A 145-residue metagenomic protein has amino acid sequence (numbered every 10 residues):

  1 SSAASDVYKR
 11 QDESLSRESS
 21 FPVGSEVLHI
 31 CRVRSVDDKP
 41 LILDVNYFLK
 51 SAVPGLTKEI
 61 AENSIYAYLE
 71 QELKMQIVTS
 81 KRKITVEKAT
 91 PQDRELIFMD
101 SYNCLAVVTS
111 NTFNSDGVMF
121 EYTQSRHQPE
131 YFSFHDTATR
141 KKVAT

Functional and structural regions predicted by a protein language model:
S1-Y8: Short, small-residue-biased leader/transition segments that mark boundaries at the very start of proteins
S2, C31-R34, S110: Short, cationic motifs built from Arg/Lys/His that form the positively charged side of catalytic pockets
S2, S25, D100: Structured loop/turn residues at beta-strand edges in well-structured enzyme cores
A3, L43, Y122: Conserved catalytic motifs of the protein kinase core domain
K9-N46: Hydrophobic, well-structured mid-protein blocks that either form specific transmembrane helices
S20-P22, V36-K39, F48-A52, K58-E59 (+1 more regions): C-terminal regulatory/effector modules of DNA-binding transcriptional regulators
